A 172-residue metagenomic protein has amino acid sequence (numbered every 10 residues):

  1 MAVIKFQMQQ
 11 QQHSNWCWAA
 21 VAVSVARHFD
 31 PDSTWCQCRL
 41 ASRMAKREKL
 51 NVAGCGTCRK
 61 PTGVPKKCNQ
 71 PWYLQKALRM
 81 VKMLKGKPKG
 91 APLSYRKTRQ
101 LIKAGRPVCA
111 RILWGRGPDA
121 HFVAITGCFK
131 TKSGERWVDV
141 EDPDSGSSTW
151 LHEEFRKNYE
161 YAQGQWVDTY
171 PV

Functional and structural regions predicted by a protein language model:
M1-N51: Active-site nucleophile-adjacent alpha helix/oxyanion-hole segment immediately C-terminal to the catalytic cysteine
M44-V172: Conserved active-site-adjacent core of cysteine acyl-enzyme catalytic domains
